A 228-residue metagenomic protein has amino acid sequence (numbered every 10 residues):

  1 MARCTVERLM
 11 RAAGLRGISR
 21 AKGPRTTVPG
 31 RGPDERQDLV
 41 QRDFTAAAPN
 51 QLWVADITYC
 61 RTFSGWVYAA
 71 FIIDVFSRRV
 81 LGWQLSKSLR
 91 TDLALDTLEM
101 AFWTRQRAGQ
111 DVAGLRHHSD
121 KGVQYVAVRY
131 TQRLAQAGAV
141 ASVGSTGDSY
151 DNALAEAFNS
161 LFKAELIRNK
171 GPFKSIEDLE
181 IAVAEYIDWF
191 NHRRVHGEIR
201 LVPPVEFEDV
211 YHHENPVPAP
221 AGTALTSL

Functional and structural regions predicted by a protein language model:
M1-L228: Charged DNA-binding/catalytic regions of mobile-element recombinases
